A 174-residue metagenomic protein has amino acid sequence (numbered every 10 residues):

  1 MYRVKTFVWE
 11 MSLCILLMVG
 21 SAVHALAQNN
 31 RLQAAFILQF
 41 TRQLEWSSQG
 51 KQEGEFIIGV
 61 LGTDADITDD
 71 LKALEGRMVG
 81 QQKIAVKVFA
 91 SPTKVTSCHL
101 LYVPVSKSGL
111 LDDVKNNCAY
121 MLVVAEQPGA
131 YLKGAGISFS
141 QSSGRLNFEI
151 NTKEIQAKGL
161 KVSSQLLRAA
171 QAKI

Functional and structural regions predicted by a protein language model:
Y2-V8, H24-I174: Short hydrophobic alpha-helices and adjacent helix-cap/hinge residues
E10-S21: Bacterial N-terminal signal peptides
